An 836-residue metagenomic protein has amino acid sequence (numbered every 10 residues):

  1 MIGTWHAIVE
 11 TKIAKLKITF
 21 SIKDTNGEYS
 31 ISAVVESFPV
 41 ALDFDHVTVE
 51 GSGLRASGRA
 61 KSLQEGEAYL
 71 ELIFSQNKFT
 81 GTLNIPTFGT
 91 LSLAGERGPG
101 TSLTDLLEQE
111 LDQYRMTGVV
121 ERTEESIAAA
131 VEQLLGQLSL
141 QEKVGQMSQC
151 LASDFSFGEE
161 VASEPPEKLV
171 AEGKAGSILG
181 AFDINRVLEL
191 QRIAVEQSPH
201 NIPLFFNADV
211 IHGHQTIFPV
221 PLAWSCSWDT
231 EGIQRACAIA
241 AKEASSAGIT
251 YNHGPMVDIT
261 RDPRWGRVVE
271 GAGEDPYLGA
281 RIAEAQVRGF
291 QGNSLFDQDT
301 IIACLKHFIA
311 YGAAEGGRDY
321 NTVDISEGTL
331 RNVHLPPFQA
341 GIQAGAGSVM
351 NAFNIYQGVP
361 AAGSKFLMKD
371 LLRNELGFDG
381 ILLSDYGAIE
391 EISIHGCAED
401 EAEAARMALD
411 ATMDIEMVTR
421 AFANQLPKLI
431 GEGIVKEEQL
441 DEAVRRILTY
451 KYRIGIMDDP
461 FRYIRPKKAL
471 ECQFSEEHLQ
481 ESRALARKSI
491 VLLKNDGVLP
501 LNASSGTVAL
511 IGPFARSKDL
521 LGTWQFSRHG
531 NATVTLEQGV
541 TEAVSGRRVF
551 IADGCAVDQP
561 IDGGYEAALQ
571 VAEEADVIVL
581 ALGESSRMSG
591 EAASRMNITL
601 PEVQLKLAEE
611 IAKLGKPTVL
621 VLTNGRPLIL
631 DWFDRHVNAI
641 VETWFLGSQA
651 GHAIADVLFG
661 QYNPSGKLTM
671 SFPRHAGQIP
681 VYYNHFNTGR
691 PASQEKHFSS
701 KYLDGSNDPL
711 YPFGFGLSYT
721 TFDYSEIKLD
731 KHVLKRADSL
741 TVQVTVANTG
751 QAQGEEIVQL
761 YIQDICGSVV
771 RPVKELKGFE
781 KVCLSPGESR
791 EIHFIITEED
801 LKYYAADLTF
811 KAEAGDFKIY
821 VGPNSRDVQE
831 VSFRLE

Functional and structural regions predicted by a protein language model:
M1-S75, T82-A94: Central antiparallel beta-sheet cores of small beta-barrel/beta-sandwich binding domains
M1-T4, L808, E813-G815: A glycine-anchored, Pro-Gly-centered beta-turn/N-cap motif
I8, K23, E36, K61 (+9 more regions): Solvent-exposed residues in well-ordered beta-strands and their adjoining turns, especially edge/terminal strands
I13-K15, V40, E65, F88-T90 (+4 more regions): A cross-taxa feature marking solvent-exposed loop/turn segments within ectodomains of secreted and single-pass membrane
F44-H46, Y69-L70, G778-L784, L808: Beta-strand-rich interaction surfaces with strong enrichment in secreted/lumenal proteins
S92-G100, L204: Short, structured interface segments
S92-G95, Q829-F833: Edge beta-strands of extracellular beta-sandwich domains
L103-K802, K811-S825, R834-E836: Glycoside hydrolase catalytic-domain context in secreted enzymes
